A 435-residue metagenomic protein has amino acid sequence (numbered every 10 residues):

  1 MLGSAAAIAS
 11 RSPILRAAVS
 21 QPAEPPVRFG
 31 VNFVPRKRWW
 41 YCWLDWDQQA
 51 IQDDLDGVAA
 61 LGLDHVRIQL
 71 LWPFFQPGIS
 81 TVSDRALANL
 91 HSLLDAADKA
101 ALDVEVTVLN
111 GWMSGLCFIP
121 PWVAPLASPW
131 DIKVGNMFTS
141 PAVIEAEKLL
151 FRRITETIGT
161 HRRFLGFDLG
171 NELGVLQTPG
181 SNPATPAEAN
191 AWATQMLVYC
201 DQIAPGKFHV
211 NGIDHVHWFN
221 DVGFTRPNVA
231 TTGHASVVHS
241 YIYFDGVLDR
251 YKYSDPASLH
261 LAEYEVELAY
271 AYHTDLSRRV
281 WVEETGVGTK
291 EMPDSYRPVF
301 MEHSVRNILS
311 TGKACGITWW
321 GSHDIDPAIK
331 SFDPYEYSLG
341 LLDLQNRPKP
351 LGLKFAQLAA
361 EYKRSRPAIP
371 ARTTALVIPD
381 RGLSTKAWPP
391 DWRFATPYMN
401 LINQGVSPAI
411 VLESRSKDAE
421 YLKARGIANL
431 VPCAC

Functional and structural regions predicted by a protein language model:
M1-A17: N-terminal export signals
A23-N228, T232-G233, I317: Active-site mouth of glycoside hydrolases
C42, T311, C315-C435: Aromatic-rich peripheral "rim/lid" segments of glycoside hydrolase catalytic domains that contact and position glycan
L71, E172, S240-Y241, S322: Flexible loop residues that form catalytic and substrate-binding hotspots at small-molecule/glycan-binding clefts
F75, F244-D245, D326: Short glycine-rich, flexible loops that bind phosphorylated cofactors or substrates
D131-V143, S254-E265, L341-L344: A short acidic, glycine-rich active-site loop that binds or catalyzes chemistry on phosphate/adenosine moieties
A187-N190, G206-T289: Glycoside hydrolase catalytic-domain groove-lining segments
M196-K207, A257-H323: Catalytic-core region of carbohydrate-active enzymes that cleave or remodel glycosidic bonds
